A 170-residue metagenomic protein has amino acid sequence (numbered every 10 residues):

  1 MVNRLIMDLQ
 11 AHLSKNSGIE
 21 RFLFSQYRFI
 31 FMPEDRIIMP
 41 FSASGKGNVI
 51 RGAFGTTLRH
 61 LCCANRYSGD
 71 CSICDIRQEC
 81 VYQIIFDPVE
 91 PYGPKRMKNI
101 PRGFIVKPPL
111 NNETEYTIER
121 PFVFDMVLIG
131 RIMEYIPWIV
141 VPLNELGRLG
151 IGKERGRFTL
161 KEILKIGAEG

Functional and structural regions predicted by a protein language model:
M1-G170: RNA-interacting cores
